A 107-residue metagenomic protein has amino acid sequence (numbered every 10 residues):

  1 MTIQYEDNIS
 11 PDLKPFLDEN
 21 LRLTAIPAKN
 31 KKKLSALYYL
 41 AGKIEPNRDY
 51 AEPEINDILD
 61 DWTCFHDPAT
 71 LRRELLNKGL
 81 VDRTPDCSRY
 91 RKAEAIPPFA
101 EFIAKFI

Functional and structural regions predicted by a protein language model:
S10-P46: Short alpha-helical segments that sit at the start of domains
L21, N56-F65: Short helix-coil junctions and helix-kink-helix linkers
I44-R48, C64-F65: Short helix-capping/hinge SLiMs at alpha-helix to coil transitions
P46-L59: Short acidic, hydrophobic short linear motifs in intrinsically disordered regions
W62-E74: Short amphipathic alpha-helical interaction segments
L76-C87: A short, conserved structural fragment
S88-A93: Minor-groove-contacting beta-hairpin "wing" of winged helix-turn-helix DNA-binding domains
P98-I107: Short, amphipathic alpha-helical interaction segments positioned at domain boundaries
